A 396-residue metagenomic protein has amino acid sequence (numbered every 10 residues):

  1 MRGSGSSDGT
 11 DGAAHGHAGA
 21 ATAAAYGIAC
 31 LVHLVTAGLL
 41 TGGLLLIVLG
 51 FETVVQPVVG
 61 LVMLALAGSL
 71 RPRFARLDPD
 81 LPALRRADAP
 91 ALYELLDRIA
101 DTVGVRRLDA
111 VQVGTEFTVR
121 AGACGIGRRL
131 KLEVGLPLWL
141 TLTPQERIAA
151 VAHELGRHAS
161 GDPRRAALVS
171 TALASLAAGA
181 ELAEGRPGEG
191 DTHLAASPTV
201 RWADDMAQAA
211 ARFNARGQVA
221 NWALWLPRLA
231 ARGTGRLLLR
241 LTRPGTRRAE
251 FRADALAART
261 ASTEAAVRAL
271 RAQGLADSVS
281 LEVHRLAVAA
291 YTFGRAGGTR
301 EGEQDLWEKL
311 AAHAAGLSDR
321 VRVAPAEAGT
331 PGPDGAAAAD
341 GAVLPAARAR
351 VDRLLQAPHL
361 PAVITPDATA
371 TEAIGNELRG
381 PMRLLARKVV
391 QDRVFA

Functional and structural regions predicted by a protein language model:
M1-G125, L138, R348, H359-A396: Hydrophobic or amphipathic, alpha-helical segments that drive membrane association/targeting
R2-G9, A21-A24, L194-T246, F251 (+2 more regions): Cytosolic-facing loops and C-terminal tails of multi-pass membrane proteins
T102, L130, Q145: His/Asp/Glu-rich metal-coordinating catalytic cores of metallo-dependent phosphodiesterases/hydrolases acting on
R129-E133, P137, L155: Short hydrophobic beta-strand segments that form the core of ligand-binding sensory/regulatory domains
V134-A149, L241-P244: Short pre-active-site segment immediately N-terminal to the catalytic Zn-binding motif
L155-S170: Catalytic Zn2+-binding segment of zinc metalloproteases
P163, T171-A207, A257-T260: Post-HExxH zinc-binding segment in Zn-dependent metallohydrolases
